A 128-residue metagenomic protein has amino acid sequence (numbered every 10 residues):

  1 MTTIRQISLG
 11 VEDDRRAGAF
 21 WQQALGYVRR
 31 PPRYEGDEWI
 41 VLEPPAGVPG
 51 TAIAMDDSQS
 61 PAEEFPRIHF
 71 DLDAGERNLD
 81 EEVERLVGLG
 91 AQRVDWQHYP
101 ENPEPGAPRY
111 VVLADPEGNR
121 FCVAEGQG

Functional and structural regions predicted by a protein language model:
M1-A19, I68, A74, A124-G128: N-terminal beta-strand motif that seeds the catalytic metal site of vicinal oxygen chelate
S8-G50, N102: Core segments of cupin and vicinal oxygen chelate
E12-R15, F70-E117: Vicinal oxygen chelate
Q22, Y34-I40, A52-D56, A62-I68 (+3 more regions): Polytopic alpha-helical membrane proteins, predominantly small-molecule transporters/carriers
L42-G47, L113-P116, G126: Active-site beta-strand termini and strand-to-loop segments that position acidic
A46-G50, P61-A62, G75-L79: Short, charged/polar surface micro-motifs in flexible loops or helix N-caps
